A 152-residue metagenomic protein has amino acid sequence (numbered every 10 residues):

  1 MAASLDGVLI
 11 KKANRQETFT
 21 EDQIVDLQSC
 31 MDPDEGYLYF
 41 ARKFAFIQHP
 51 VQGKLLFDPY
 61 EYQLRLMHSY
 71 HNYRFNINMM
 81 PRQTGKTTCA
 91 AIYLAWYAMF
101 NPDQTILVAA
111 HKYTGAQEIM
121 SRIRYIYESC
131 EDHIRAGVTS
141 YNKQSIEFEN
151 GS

Functional and structural regions predicted by a protein language model:
A2-S152: Phosphate/NTP-binding elements of NTP-utilizing enzymes
